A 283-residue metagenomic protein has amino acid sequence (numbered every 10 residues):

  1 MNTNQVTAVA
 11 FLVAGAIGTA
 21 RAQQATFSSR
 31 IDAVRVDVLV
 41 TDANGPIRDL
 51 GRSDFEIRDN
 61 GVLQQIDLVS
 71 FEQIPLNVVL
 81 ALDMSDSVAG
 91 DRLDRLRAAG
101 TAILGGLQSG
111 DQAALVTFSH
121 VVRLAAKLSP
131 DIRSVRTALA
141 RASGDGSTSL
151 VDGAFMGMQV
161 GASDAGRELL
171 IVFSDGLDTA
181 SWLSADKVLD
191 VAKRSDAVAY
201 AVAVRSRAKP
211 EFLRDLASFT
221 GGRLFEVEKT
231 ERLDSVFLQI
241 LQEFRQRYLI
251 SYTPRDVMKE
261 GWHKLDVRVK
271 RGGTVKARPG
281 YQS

Functional and structural regions predicted by a protein language model:
M1-V6: Positively charged n-region of N-terminal signal peptides that target proteins for export
T7-A16: Bacterial N-terminal signal peptides
G15-G18, A113: Small side chains
A22-S283: Scaffold/interface architecture of coatomer-like assemblies
